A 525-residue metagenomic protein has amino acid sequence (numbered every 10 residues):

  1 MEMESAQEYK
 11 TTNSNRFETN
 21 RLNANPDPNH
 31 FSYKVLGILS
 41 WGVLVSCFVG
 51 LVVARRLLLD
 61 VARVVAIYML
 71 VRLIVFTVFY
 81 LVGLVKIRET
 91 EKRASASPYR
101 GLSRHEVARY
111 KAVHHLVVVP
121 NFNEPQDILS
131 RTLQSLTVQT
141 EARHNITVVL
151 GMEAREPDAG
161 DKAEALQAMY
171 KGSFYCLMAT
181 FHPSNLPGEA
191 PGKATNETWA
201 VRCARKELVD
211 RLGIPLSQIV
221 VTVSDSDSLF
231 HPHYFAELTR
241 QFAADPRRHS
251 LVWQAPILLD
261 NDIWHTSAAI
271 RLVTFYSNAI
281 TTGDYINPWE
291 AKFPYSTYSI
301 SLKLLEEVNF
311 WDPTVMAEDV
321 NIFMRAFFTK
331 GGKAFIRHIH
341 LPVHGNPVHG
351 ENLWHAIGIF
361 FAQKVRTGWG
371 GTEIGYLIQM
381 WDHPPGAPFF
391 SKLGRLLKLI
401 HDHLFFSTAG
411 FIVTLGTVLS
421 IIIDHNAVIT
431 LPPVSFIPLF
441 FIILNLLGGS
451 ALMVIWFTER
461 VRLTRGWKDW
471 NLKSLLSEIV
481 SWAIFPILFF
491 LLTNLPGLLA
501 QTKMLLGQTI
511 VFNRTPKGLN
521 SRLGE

Functional and structural regions predicted by a protein language model:
E2-E4, R88-A356, A362-W369: Internal catalytic domains of large membrane-associated glycosyltransferases
E2-H105, V454-W456, T493-L506, P516-K517 (+1 more regions): N-terminal membrane-anchoring/stem segments of glycan-assembly enzymes
A6-T19, E197, V343-I359, D382-G394 (+1 more regions): Hydrophobic alpha-helical transmembrane segments
L22-S40, R109-L129, V148, A190-K193 (+2 more regions): Loop-to-transmembrane boundary segments
V45-Y80, K398-L506: Membrane-embedded multi-pass helical conduit in multi-pass membrane proteins, especially envelope-biosynthetic
R93-A96, W381-F390, L463-L475, P516: Juxtamembrane inter-helical linkers in multi-pass membrane proteins
Q134-V148, N426-F436, M504-E525: Hydrophobic alpha-helical transmembrane segments and immediately flanking/interface helices in integral membrane
H355-W381, S450, L499-A500: Catalytic core of nucleotide-sugar-dependent glycosyltransferases
